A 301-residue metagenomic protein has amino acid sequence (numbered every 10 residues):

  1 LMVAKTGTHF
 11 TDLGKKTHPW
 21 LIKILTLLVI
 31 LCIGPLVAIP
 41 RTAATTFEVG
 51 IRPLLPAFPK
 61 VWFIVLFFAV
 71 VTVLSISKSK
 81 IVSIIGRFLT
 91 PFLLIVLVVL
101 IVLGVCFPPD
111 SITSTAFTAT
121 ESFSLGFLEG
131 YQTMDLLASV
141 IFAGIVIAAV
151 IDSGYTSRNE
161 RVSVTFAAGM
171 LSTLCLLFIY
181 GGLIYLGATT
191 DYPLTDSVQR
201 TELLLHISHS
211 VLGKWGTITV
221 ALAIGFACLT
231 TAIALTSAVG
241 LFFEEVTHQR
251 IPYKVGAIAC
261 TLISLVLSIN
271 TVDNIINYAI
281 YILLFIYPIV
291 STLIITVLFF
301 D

Functional and structural regions predicted by a protein language model:
M2-L21, T45-I51, K80-S83, E160-V164 (+1 more regions): Flexible loop linkers connecting adjacent transmembrane helices in multi-pass alpha-helical membrane transporters
T8-D12, F68-L89, D152-Y155, L265-N277 (+1 more regions): Membrane-water interface regions at transmembrane-helix termini and the short interhelical loops of multi-pass membrane
L13-I22, V49-A57, K80-T90, L212 (+3 more regions): Transmembrane helix-loop boundary segments of multi-pass membrane transporters
L13-L21, L36-V65, L89, V105-Y131 (+2 more regions): Inter-helical loop and helix-membrane interface segments of multi-pass membrane transporters/permeases
I22-L55, C228-E245, T271: Hydrophobic transmembrane alpha-helices that form the core helical bundles of multi-pass secondary transporters
I24-L28, P53-I76, F92-P108, L136-A148 (+5 more regions): Transmembrane alpha-helical segments of multi-pass small-molecule transport proteins
I30-G34, L103-D110, T118-L186, T219-T231: Hydrophobic, membrane-embedded alpha-helices of multi-pass small-molecule transporters
I179-L229, E245, V272, Y281: TM-loop-TM module centered on a large, flexible mid-protein loop between adjacent transmembrane helices in multi-pass
